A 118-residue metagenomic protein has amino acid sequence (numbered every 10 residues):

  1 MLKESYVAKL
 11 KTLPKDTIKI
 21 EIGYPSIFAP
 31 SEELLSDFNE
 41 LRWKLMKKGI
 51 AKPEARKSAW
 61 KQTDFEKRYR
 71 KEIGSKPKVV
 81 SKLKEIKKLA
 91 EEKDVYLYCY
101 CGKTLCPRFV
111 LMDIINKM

Functional and structural regions predicted by a protein language model:
M1-M118: Residues lining hydrophobic/aromatic ligand-binding pockets adjacent to catalytic sites
